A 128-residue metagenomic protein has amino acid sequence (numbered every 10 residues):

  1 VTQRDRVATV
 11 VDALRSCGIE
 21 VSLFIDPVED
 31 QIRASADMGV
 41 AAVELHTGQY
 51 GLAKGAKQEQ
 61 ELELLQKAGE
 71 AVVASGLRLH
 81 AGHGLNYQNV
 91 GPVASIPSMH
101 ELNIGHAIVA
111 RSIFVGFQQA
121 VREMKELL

Functional and structural regions predicted by a protein language model:
V1-R6: Glycine/small-residue-rich loop that forms an oxyanion/phosphate-binding "nest" at active or ligand-binding sites
A13, A34, A71, P92-V93 (+1 more regions): Well-formed, non-transmembrane alpha-helical positions, independent of function
S16, D37-V43, L77, S95-I104: Glycine-enriched alpha-helix->loop->beta-strand junction motifs that scaffold or abut catalytic
I19-S75: Histidine/lysine/aspartate-rich catalytic loop segments that bind and position anionic ligands
F24, E61, G82-H83, I113: Glycine- and other small-residue-rich loops at beta-strand/loop junctions that grip anionic moieties
V28-M38, A81, L85-M99: Catalytic cores of alpha/beta
V43-K54, P97-F117: Glycine-rich phosphate-binding active-site loops on the catalytic face of alpha/beta enzymes
K57-Q58, R111-L128: C-terminal helical cap(s) of enzyme catalytic domains, especially alpha/beta-barrels
